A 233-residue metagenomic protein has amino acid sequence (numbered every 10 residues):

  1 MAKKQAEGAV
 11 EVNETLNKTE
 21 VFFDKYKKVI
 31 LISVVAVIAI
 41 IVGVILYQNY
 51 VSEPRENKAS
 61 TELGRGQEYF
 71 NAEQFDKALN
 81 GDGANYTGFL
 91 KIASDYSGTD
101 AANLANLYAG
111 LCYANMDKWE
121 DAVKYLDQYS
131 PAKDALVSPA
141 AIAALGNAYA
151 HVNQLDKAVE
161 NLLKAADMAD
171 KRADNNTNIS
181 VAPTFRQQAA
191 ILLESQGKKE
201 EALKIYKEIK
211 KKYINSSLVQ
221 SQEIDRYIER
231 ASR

Functional and structural regions predicted by a protein language model:
M1-A36: N-terminal positive-inside, membrane-proximal cytosolic segments immediately preceding the first
E53, A93-A102, M116, P131-P139 (+2 more regions): Short solvent-exposed coil/turn linkers within tandem alpha-helical repeat scaffolds
